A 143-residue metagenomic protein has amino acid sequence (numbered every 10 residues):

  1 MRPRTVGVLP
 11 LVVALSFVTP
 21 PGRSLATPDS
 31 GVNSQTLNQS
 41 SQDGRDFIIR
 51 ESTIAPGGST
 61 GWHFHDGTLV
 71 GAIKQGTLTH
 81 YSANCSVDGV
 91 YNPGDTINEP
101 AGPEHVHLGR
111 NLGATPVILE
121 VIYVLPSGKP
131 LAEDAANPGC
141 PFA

Functional and structural regions predicted by a protein language model:
M1-L9: Bacterial N-terminal signal peptides that target proteins for export
V8-V18: Bacterial N-terminal signal peptides
S16-S30: C-terminal region of N-terminal signal peptides and the immediate post-cleavage residues of exported proteins
D29-G61, I122: A short glycine-rich, His/Asp/Glu-containing loop-to-beta-strand
I54, A83-G102: Short acidic-glycine-tyrosine-enriched beta hairpin
W62, H80-Y81, E99, H105-G113: Short beta-strand His + acidic residue motifs that chelate non-heme Fe in jelly-roll/DSBH and cupin folds
D66-C85, D95: Glycine- and acidic-residue-biased ligand/ion/polar-headgroup-sensing regions
V87, P103-P130: Ligand-binding loop in jelly-roll beta-barrel domains
